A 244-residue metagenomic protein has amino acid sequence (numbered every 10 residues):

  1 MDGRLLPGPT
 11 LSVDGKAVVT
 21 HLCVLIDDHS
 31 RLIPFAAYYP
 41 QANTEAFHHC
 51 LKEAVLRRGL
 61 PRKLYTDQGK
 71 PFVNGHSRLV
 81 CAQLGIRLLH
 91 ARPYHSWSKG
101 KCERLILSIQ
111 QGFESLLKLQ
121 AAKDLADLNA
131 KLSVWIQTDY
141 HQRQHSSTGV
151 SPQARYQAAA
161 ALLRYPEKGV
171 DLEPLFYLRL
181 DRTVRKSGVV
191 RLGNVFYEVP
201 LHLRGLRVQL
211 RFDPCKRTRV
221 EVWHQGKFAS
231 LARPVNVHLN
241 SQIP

Functional and structural regions predicted by a protein language model:
D2, R31, L51, L64-D67 (+6 more regions): Mobile genetic element proteins and their domesticated derivatives, centered on retroelements and DNA transposons
G3-L56, L60-P71, A91-P93: A short, conserved beta-strand element enriched in hydrophobic/aromatic residues
E53, H76-L79: Alpha-helical scaffolding segments of alpha/beta enzyme cores, especially the outer helices of TIM-barrel or partial
K70-V73, L128, L132, T183 (+2 more regions): Active-site-proximal structural scaffolding
F72-G75, T218: Short, well-ordered alpha-helical microsegments
R78-E173, P214: Charged alpha-helix within mobile-element recombinases
Y140-P244: C-terminal, beta-rich DNA-binding module of retroviral/retroelements integrases
